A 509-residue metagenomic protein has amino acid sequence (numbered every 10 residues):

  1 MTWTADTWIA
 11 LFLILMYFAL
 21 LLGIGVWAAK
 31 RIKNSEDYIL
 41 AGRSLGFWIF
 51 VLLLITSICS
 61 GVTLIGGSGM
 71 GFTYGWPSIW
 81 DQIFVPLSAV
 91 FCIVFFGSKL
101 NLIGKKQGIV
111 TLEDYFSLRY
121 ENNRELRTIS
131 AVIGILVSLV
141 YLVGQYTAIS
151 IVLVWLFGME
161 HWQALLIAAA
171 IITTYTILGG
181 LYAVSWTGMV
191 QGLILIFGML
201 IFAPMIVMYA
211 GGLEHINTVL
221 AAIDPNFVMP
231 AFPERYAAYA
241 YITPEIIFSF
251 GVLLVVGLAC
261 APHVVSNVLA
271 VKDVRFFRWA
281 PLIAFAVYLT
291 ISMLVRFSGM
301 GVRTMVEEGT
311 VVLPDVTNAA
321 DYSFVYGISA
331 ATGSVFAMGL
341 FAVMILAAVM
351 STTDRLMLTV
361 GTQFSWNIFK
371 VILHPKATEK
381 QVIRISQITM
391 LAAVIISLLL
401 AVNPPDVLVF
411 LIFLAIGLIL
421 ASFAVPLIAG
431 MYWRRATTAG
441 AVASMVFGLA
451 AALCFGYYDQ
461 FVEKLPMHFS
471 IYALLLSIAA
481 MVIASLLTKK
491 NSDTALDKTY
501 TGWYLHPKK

Functional and structural regions predicted by a protein language model:
M1-K509: Membrane-embedded helix-loop-helix hairpins and adjacent transmembrane boundary segments in multi-pass transporters
